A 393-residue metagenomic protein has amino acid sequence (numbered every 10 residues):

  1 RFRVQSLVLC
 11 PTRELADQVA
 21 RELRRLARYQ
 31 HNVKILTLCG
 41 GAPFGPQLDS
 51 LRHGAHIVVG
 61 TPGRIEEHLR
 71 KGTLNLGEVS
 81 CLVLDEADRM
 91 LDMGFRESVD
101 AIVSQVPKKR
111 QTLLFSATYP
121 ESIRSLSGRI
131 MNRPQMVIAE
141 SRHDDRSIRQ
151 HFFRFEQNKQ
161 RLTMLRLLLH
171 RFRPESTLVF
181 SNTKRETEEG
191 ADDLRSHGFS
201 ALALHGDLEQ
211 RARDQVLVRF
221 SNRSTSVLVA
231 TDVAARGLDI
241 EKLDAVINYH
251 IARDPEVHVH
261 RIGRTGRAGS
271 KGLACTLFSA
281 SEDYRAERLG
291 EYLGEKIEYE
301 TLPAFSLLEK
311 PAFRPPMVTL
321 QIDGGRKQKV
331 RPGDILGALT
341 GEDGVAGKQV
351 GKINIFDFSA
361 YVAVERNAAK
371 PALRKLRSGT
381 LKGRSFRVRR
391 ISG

Functional and structural regions predicted by a protein language model:
R1-G393: Conserved helicase RecA-like core
